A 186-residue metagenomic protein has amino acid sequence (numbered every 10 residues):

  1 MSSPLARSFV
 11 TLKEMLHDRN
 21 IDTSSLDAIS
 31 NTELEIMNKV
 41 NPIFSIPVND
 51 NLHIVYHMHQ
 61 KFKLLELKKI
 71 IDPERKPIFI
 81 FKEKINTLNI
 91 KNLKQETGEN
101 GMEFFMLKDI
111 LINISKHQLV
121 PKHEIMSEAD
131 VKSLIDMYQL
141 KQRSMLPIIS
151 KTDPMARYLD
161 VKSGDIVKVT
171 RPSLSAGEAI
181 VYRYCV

Functional and structural regions predicted by a protein language model:
M1-E74, T87-E96, N100-E103, K108-N113: Helix-rich terminal scaffold detector
K141-D153: Short, structured beta-strand/loop micro-motifs enriched in basic residues and often containing a Trp
R171-P172: Short, surface-exposed secondary-structure boundary micro-motifs
G177-V186: Short, compositionally biased
